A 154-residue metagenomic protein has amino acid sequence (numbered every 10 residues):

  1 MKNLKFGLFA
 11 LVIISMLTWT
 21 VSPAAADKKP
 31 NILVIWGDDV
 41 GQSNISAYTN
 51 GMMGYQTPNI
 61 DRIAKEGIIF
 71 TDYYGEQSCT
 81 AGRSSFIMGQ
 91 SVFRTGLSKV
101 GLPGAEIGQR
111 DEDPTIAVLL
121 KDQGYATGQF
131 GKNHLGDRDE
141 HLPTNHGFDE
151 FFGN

Functional and structural regions predicted by a protein language model:
K2, F6-F9, W19-N154: Formylglycine-dependent sulfatase
